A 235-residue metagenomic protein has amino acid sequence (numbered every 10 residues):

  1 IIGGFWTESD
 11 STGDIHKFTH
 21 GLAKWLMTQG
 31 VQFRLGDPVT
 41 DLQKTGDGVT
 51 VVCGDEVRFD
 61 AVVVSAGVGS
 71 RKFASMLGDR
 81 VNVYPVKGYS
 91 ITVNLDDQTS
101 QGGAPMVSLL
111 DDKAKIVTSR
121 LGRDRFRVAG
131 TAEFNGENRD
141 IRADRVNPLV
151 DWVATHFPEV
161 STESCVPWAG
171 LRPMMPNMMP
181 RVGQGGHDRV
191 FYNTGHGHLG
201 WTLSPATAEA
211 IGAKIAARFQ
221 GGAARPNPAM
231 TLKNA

Functional and structural regions predicted by a protein language model:
I2-D60: Helical element adjacent to the flavin cofactor pocket in flavoenzyme catalytic cores
G3, A129-T131, N193: Short beta-strands and strand-loop turn motifs
S9, I15, D112-K113, N138 (+1 more regions): C-terminal catalytic lobe of FAD-dependent flavoproteins
T19, A74, G212: Short-chain dehydrogenase/reductase
M27, G67, G78, A216 (+1 more regions): Hydrophobic/aromatic-lined pockets within catalytic cores
R34-L35, V64, Y192: General beta-strand structural signal in soluble alpha/beta enzymes
D41, D47, V57-D188: Active-site substrate-recognition segment that forms the wall of the catalytic cavity or substrate channel
